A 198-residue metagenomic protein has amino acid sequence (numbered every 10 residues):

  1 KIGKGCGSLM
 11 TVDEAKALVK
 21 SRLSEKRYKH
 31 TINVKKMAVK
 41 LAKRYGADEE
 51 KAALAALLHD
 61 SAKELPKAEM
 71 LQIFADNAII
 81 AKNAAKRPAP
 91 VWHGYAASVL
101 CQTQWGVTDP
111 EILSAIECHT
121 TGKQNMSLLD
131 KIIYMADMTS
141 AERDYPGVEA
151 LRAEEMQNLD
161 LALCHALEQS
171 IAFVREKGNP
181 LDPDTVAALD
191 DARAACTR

Functional and structural regions predicted by a protein language model:
K1-L9: Short, Lys/Arg-enriched N-terminal segments with co-localized hydrophobic residues within the first ~10-30 amino acids
E14-S21, V39, R44-H165: Divalent metal-dependent catalytic cores for phosphoryl transfer on phosphate-bearing substrates
S24, K43, T121, A172-N179: Generic secondary-structure signature for well-ordered alpha-helical cores
H30: N-terminal glycine-rich anion-binding loops that anchor highly charged ligand groups
L159, L163-K177: Long, amphipathic alpha-helical surface segments
A172-R198: Charged phosphate-binding loop/patch that engages nucleotide di/tri-phosphates or the phosphate backbone of nucleic
